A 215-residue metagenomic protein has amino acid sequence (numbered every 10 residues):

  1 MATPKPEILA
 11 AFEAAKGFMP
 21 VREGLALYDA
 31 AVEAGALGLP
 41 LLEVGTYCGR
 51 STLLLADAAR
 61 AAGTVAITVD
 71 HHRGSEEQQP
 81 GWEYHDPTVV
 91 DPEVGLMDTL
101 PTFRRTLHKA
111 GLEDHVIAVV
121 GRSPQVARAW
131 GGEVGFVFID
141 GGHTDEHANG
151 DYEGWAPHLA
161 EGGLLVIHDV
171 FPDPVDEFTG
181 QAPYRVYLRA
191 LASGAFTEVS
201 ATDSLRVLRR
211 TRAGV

Functional and structural regions predicted by a protein language model:
A2-F18, G24-V215: S-adenosylmethionine/decaboxylated-SAM
